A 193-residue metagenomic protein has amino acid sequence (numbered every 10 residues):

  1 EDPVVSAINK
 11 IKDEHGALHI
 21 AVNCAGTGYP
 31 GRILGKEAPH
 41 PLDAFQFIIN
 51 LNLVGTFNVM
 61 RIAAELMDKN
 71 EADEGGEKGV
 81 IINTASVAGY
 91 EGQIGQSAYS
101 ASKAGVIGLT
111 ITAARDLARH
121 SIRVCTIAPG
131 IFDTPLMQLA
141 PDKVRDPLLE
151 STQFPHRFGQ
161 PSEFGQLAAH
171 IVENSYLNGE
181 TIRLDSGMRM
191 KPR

Functional and structural regions predicted by a protein language model:
V5, G28-Q46, E65, K69-G75 (+2 more regions): Conserved mid-core segment of classical short-chain dehydrogenase/reductases
T27, A38-N58, I82, V106: Catalytic Tyr-X3-Lys loop
N50, D142-E163: Catalytic Tyr-x(3-8)-Lys segment
M60, S102, T110: Active-site helix of classical SDR
E65, A114-D116: Alpha-helical segment proximal to the catalytic Tyr-Lys
S86: Residue(s) in the substrate-gating loop at a strand-loop-helix junction that position the organic substrate next
A118-R123, N178-E180: Short, small/polar-rich loop/turn modules that mediate ligand/substrate recognition or access, typified
Q160-L184, R189: C-terminal substrate-recognition "lid" of short-chain dehydrogenase/reductases
